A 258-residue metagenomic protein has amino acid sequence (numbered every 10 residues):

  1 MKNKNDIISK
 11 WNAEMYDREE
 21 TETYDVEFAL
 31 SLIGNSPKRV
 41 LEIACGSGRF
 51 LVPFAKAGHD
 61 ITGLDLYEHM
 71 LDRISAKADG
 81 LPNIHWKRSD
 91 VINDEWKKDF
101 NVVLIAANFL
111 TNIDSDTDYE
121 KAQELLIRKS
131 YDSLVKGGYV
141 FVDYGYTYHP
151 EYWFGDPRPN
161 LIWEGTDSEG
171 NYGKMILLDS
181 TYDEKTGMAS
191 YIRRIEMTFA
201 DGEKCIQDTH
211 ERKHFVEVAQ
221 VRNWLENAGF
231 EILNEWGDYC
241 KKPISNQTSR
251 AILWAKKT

Functional and structural regions predicted by a protein language model:
M1-K38: Conserved class I S-adenosyl-L-methionine
P37-G46: Conserved class I S-adenosyl-L-methionine
R49-N93: Class I SAM-dependent methyltransferase SAM/SAH-binding core
I92-V102: A short acidic, Gly/Pro-enriched loop at the edge of an enzyme's catalytic core that lines a small-molecule cofactor
N101-K121: A short SAM/SAH-binding and catalytic strip from SAM-dependent methyltransferases
K121-K136: A short glycine-rich, Lys/Arg-flanked "PGG" loop and its adjoining helix->strand segment in the class I
F141-R222: SAM-dependent methyltransferase
R212-T258: C-terminal lobe and adjacent flexible extensions of AdoMet/dcAdoMet transferase-like proteins
